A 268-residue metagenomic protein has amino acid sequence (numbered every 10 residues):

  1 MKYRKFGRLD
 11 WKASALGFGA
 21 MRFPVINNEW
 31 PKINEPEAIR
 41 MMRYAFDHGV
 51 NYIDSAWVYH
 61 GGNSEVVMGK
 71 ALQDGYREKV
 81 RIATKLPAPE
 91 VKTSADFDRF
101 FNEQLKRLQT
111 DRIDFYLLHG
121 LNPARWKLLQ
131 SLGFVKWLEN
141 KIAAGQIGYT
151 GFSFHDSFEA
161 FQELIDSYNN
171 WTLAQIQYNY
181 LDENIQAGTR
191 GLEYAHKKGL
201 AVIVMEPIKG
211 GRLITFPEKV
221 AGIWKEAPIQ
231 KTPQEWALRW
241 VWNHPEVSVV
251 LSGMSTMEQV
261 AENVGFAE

Functional and structural regions predicted by a protein language model:
M1-V80, A143: N-terminal binding-site loop/beta-alpha segment at the start of enzyme catalytic domains that lines or forms
F6, L16-F18, A38, A45 (+12 more regions): Conserved, mostly hydrophobic/aromatic
G7-K12, D47, G69-K79, N102-D111 (+3 more regions): Acidic (Asp/Glu)-rich catalytic clusters
R22-P36, K85-D96, A124-K127, K219-K231: Active-site mouth loops of central-metabolism enzymes
P31-A45, K92-Q109, H155-D166, P233-W240: Short, acidic/polar
G61, L121-E268: Beta/alpha (TIM)-barrel catalytic core signal, keyed to glycine-rich beta->alpha loops juxtaposed to Asp/Glu that bind
E78-E90, Y116-L121: A short, structured active-site edge motif that brings together acidic residues
L105-W126: Active-site groove signature of glycoside hydrolases
